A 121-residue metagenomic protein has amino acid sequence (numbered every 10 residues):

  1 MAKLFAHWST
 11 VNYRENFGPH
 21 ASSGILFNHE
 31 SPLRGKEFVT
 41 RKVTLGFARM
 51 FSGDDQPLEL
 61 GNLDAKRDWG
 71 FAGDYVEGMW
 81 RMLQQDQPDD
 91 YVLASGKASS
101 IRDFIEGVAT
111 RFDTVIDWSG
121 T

Functional and structural regions predicted by a protein language model:
M1-S22, T44-S52: Active-site Tyr-X1-5-Lys
H20-I25, G61: Rossmann-like NAD(H)/NADP(H) cofactor-binding core
F27-E30: Proline-glycine-enriched beta-turn/loop adjacent to the NAD(P) cofactor-binding site in Rossmann-like oxidoreductases
R34-T121: C-terminal substrate-binding subdomain of Rossmann-fold SDR/epimerase-dehydratase oxidoreductases
